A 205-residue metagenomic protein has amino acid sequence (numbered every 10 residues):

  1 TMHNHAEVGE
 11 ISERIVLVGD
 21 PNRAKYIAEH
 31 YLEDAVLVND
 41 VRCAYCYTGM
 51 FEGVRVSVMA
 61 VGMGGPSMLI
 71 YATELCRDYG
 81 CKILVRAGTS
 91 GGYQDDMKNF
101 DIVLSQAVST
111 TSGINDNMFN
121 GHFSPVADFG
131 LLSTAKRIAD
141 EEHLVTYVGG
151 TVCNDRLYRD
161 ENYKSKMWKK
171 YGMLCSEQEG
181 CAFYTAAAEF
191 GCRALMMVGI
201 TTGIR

Functional and structural regions predicted by a protein language model:
T1-S133: Metabolite-binding pocket within alpha/beta catalytic cores that recognizes anionic/polar moieties
P66-L69, Q178-F183: Short glycine/serine/threonine-rich phosphate/pyrophosphate-binding segments that cradle anionic phosphate groups
R77, D160, E189: Expand to "…catalyze enediolate/carbanion chemistry for C-C bond making/breaking, isomerization, decarboxylation
K82, L174, R193: Short acidic/polar active-site loop segments enriched in Thr and Asp
L84-G88, E179, A187: A short, hydrophobic beta-strand-centered structural micro-motif
Y93-D95, T111-G113, D155-N162, R205: Short acidic/glycine-rich loop or secondary-structure boundary segments that cap or lie
S124-G172: Active-site rim beta-loop-alpha module in soluble metabolic enzymes
C181-R205: Zn-dependent metallopeptidase/amidohydrolase metal-coordination segment
